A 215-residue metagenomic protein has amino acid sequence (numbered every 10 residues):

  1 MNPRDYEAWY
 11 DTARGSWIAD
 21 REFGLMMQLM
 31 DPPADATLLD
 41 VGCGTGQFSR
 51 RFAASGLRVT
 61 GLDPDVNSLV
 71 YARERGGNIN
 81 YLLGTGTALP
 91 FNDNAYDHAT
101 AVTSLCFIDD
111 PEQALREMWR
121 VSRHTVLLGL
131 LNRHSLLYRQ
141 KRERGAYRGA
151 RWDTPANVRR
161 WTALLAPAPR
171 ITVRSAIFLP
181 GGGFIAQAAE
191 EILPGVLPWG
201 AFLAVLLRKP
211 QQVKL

Functional and structural regions predicted by a protein language model:
M1-P33, Q47, G182-F184, L193 (+1 more regions): Conserved class I S-adenosyl-L-methionine
D35-G42: Conserved class I S-adenosyl-L-methionine
T45-A88: Class I SAM-dependent methyltransferase SAM/SAH-binding core
T100: A conserved beta-strand element that flanks and buttresses the S-adenosyl-L-methionine
E112-V126: A short glycine-rich, Lys/Arg-flanked "PGG" loop and its adjoining helix->strand segment in the class I
L130-G149: Short, glycine-/aromatic-enriched active-site segment of Class I SAM-dependent methyltransferases
G149-S175: Short alpha-helix
I171-L215: A C-terminal cap/extension of S-adenosyl-L-methionine-dependent methyltransferases that defines the acceptor-substrate
